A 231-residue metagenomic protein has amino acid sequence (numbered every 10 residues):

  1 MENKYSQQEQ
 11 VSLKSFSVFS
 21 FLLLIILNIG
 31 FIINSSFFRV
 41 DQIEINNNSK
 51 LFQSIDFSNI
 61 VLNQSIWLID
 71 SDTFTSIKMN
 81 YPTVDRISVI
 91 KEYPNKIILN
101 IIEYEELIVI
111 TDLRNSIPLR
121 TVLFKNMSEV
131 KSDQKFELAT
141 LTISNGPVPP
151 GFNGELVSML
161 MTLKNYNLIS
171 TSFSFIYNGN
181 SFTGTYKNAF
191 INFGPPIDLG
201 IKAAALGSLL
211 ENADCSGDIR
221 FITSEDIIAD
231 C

Functional and structural regions predicted by a protein language model:
M1-S35, I176-C231: N-terminal positively charged amphipathic segments used for targeting/anchoring
K14-L22, G30-L51, S65-R120: Periplasmic polypeptide-binding modules associated with outer-membrane biogenesis and secretion
F38-V40, P82, E92-K96, P118 (+6 more regions): Extracytoplasmic
N47-S49, I101-E105, N145, Y186-N188 (+1 more regions): Flexible glycine-/small-residue-rich
S54-S58, F74-T75, N153-L160, G200-G207: Extracytoplasmic/secreted envelope proteins and their assembly/folding machinery, especially bacterial periplasmic
I66-I69, L107-D112, V148-F152, F193-A204: Solvent-exposed, non-transmembrane alpha-helical starts
M79-D85, M161-T171, L210-C215: Short secondary-structure junctions
L99-I176: Extracytoplasmic segments of membrane-associated envelope/inner-membrane machinery
